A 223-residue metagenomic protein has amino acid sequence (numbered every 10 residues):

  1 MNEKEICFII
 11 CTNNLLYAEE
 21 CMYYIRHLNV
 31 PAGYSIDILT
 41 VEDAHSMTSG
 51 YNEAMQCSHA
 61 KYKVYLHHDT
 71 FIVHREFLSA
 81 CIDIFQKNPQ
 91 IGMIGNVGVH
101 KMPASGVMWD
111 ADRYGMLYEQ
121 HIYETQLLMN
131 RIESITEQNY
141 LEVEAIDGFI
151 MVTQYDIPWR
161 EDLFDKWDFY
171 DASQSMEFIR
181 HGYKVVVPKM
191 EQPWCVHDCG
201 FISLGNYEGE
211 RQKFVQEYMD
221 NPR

Functional and structural regions predicted by a protein language model:
K4-I10, D37-L39: Hydrophobic targeting segments
N14-V30: Short, well-formed alpha-helical segments that are part of the catalytic scaffolds of diverse glycosyltransferases
A44-S58: Glycine-rich, basic loop-to-helix element that forms the pyrophosphate-binding segment of sugar-nucleotide handling
K63: Short aromatic/hydrophobic "clamp" motif used to bind/position activated sugar donors
H67-F71: The conserved acidic donor/metal-binding loop of glycosyltransferases
E76-L117: Conserved donor NDP-sugar-binding/catalytic core segment of glycosyltransferases
L128-T153: A recurrent flexible, glycine/aromatic-enriched loop bordering the glycosyltransferase active site that acts as
A145, W159-R223: C-terminal catalytic/acceptor-binding lobe
